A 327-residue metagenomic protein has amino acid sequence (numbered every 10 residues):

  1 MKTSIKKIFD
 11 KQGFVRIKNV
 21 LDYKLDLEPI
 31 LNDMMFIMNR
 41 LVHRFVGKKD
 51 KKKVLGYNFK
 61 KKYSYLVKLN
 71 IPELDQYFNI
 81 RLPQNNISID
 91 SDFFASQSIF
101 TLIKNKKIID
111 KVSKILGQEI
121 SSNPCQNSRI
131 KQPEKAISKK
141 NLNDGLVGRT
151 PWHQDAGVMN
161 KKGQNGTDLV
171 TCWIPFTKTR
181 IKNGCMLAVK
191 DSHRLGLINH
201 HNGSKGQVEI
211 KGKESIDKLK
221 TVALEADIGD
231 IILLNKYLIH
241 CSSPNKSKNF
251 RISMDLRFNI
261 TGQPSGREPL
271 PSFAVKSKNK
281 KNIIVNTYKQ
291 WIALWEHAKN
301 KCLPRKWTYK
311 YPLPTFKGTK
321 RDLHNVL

Functional and structural regions predicted by a protein language model:
K2-K11, K18-W152: Non-heme Fe(II)-dependent double-stranded beta-helix
K7, P133, L169, T179-S243: Double-stranded beta-helix
F14, R149, T167-W173, N183 (+3 more regions): Extracellular structured ligand-interaction cores
V20, C125-N127, P175, D191 (+1 more regions): Short, well-ordered beta-to-alpha junction loops that form the rim of enzyme active sites and present histidine/acidic
E28-L31, R40, K48, N199-G203 (+2 more regions): Non-heme Fe(II)/2-oxoglutarate
D75, N143, G148-W152, K205-D217 (+1 more regions): Short, surface-exposed loop/helix-turn segments at secondary-structure junctions that function as lids/hinges flanking
R149-G157, I239-S242: Histidine-centered catalytic micro-motifs
H153, G157-I181, E225-I228, L233 (+1 more regions): Short, conserved beta-strand element in jelly-roll/cupin
